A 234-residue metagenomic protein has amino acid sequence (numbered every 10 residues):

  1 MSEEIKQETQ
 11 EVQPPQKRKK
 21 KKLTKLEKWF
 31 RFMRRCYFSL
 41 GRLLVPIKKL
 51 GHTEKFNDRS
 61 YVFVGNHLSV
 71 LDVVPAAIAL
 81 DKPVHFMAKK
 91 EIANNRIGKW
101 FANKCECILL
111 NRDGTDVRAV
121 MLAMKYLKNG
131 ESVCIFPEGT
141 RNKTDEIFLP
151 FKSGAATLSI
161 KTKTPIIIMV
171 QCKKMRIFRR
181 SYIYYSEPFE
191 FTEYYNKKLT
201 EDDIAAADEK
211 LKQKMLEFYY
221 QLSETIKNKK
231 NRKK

Functional and structural regions predicted by a protein language model:
S2-K25, W29, V120-K234: Non-catalytic C-terminal accessory region of glycerolipid acyltransferases and related lyso-lipid remodeling enzymes
F30, R34-H67: Helix-to-loop junction immediately C-terminal to a conserved catalytic motif
M33, A93-G98, R176-F178: Short, glycine/polar-rich helix-capping loops at beta-to-alpha or helix-loop-helix junctions that flank or form
Y37, K104-L110, G139-K143: Short, basic, glycine/proline-bearing loop/turn elements
K49, N95, V117-V120: Structural motif corresponding to alpha-helix initiation and N-cap regions
K55-G114: Catalytic core of membrane glycerolipid acyltransferases/transacylases, capturing the structured, soluble-facing
